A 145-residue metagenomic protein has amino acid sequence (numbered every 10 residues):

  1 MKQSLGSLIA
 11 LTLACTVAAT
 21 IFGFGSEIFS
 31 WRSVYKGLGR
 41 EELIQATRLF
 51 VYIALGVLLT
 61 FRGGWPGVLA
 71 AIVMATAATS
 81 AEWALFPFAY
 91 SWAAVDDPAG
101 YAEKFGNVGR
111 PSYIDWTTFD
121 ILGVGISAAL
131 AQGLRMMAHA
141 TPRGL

Functional and structural regions predicted by a protein language model:
M1-L49: N-terminal signal-anchor transmembrane alpha-helix
Q3-A14, R110-L145: Membrane-water interface at the C-terminal end of transmembrane alpha helices
L5, Y52, P98-Y101: Short amphipathic alpha-helical segments that mediate assembly, nucleic-acid/protein binding, or membrane association
C15-V17, W65-F88: Hydrophobic alpha-helical membrane-insertion segments
A18-G23, Y52, A78-E82, F86 (+3 more regions): Alpha-helical transmembrane segments of multipass membrane proteins
F22-W31, G56-T60, F86, Y90 (+1 more regions): Membrane-water interface at transmembrane helix exits
I28-I44, W83-T118: Interfacial non-cytosolic loop connecting adjacent transmembrane helices
I44-V73: Canonical alpha-helical transmembrane segments
